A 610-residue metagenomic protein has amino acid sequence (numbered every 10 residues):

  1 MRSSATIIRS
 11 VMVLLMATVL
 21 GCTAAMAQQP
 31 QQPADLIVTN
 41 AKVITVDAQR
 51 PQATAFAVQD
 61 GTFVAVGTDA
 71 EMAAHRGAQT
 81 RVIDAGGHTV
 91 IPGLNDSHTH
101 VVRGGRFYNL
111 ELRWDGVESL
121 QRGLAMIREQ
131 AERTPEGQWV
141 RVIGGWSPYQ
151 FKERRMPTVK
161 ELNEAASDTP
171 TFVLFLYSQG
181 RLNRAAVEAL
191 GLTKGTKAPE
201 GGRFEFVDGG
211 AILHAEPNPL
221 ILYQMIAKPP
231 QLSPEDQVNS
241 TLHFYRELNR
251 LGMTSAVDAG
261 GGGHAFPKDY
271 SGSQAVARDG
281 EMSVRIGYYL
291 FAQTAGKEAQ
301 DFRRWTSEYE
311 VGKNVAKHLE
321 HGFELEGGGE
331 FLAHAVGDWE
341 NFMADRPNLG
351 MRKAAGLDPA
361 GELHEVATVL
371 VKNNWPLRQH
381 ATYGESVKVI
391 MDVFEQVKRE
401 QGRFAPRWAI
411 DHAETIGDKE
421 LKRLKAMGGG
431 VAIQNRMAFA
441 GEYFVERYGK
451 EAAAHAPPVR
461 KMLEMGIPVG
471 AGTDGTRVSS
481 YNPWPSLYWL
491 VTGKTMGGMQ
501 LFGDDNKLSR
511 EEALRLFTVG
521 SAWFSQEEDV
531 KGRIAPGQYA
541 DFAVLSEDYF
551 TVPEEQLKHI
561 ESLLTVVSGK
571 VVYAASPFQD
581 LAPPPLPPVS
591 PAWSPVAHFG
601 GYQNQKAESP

Functional and structural regions predicted by a protein language model:
R2, R9-M12, C22-D69, A73-H75 (+7 more regions): Active-site microenvironment of metallo-dependent hydrolases
A27-T39, I44, A48-V311, K317 (+6 more regions): Divalent metal-binding segments
Y108-R113, F404-W408, H412, A440-E451 (+2 more regions): Short beta-alpha connecting loops at secondary-structure transitions that line or flank enzyme active sites
L174, D258-A259, G287-F291, E326-G328 (+7 more regions): Generic beta-strand/beta-sheet core signal
R184, F266-Y270, G296, V387-E395 (+5 more regions): Histidine/acidic-residue-rich catalytic or RNA/ligand-binding cores of hydrolases and nuclease-related proteins
F331, W375-E385, N435, M462-S486 (+2 more regions): Short acidic/histidine-rich active-site segments
M351-V397, F517, S525-K531, A535-Y549: Long hydrophobic segments that form regular secondary structure
E395-Q396, L424-A432, M465-P468, V491: Glycine-enriched alpha-helix->loop->beta-strand junction motifs that scaffold or abut catalytic
